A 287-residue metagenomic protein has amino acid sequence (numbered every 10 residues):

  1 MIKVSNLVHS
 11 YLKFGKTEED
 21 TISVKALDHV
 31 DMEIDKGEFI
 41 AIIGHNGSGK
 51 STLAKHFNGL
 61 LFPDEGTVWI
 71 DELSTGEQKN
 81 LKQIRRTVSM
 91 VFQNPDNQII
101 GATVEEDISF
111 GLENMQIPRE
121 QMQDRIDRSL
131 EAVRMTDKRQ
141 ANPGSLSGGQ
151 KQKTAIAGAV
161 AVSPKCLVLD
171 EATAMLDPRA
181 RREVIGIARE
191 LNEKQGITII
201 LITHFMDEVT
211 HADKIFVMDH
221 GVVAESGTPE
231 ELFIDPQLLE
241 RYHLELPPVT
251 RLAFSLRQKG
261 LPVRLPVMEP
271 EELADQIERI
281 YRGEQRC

Functional and structural regions predicted by a protein language model:
I43-H45: The feature captures the beta-strand-to-loop junction immediately N-terminal to the Walker
N58: Helix-to-loop junction immediately C-terminal to a conserved catalytic motif
G66-G76, I84: Conserved ABC transporter NBD signature motif
E120-K138: Conserved ABC ATPase "signature" region
N142-L146, Q150: Conserved ABC ATPase signature
L167-D170: Catalytic Walker B motif of ABC-type/P-loop ATPase nucleotide-binding domains
